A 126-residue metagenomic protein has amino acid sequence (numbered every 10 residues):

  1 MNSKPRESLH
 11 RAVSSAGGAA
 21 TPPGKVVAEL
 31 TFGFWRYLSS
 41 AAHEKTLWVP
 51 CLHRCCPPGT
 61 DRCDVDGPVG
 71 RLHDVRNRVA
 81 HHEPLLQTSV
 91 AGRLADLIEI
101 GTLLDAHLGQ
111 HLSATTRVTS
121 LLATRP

Functional and structural regions predicted by a protein language model:
M1-V90, A95-P126: Amphipathic alpha-helical interface elements
